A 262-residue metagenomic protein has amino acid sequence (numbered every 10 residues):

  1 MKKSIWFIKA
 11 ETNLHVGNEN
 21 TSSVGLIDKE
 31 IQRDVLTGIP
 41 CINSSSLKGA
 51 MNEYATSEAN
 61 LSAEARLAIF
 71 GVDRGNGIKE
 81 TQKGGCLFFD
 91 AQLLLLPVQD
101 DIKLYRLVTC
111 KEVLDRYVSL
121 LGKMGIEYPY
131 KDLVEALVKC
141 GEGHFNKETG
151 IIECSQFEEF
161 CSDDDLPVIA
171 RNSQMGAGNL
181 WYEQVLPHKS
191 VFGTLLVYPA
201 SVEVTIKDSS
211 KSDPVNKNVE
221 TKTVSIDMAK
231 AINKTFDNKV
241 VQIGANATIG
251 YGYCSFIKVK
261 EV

Functional and structural regions predicted by a protein language model:
M1-V262: RNA-binding basic/glycine-rich loop and surface signature characteristic of RAMP-family CRISPR effectors
